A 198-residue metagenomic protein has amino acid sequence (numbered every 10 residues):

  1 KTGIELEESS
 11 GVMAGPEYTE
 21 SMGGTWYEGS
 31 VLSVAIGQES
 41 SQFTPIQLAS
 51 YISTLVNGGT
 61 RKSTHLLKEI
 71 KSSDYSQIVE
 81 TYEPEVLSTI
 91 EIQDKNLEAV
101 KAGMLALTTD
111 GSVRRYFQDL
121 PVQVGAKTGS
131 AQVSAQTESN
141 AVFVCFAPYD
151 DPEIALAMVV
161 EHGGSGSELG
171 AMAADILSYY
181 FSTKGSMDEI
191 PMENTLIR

Functional and structural regions predicted by a protein language model:
K1-M158, L196-R198: Beta-lactam-recognizing serine transpeptidase/beta-lactamase-like catalytic domain environment
E39-I46, G163-A171: Short, conserved micro-motifs enriched in small and acidic residues
D119, A126, V159, S167-R198: Periplasmic/cell-envelope proteins involved in peptidoglycan metabolism and beta-lactam response
